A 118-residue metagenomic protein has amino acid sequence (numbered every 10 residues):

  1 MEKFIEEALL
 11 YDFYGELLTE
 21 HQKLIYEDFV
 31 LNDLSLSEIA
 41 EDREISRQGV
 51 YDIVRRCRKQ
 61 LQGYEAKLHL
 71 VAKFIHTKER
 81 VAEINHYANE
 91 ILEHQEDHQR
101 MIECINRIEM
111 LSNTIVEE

Functional and structural regions predicted by a protein language model:
L9-L18: Short amphipathic alpha-helical boundary/capping segments
E20-L31: Short amphipathic alpha helix immediately N-terminal
E38-A40: Short alpha-helical "recognition helix" segments of helix-turn-helix
R58-E65: C-terminal flanking helix
L68-L92: Intrinsically disordered, low-complexity basic tails/linkers immediately adjacent to helix-turn-helix/homeobox/MYB/SANT
